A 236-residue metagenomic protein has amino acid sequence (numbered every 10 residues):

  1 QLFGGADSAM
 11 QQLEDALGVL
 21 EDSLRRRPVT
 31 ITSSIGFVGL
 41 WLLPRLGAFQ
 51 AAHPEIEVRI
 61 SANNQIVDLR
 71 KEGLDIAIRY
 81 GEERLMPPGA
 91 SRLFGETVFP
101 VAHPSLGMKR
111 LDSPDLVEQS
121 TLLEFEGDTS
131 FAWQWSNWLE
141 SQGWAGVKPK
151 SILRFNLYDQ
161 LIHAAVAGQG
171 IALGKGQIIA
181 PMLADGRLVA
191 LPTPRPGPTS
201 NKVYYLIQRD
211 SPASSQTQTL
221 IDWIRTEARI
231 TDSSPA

Functional and structural regions predicted by a protein language model:
Q1-D22: Alpha-helical "hinge/linker" immediately C-terminal to small N-terminal DNA-binding modules
R26-M86: Central regulatory/effector-binding core of bacterial HTH transcription factors
P54-R59, G143-I152: A local structural motif
N64, Y80-E83, A102-P104, L157 (+1 more regions): Beta->alpha turn/N-cap motifs
M86-G127: Flexible hinge/capping segments at coil-to-helix
T121-Q142: Secondary-structure junction motif
G146-L191, P196-P198: Hydrophobic hinge/microswitch elements
T193-S234: A late-sequence structural motif
